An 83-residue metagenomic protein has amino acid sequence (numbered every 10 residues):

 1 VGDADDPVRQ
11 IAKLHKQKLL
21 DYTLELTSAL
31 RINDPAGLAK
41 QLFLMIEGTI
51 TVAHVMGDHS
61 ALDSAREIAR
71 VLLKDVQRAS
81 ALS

Functional and structural regions predicted by a protein language model:
V1, T27-R31, T51-H54: Generic anion/oxyanion-binding catalytic loop in active/binding sites
V1-D5, D58: Short loop-to-helix capping motifs
A4-A29, K40, E67, V71: Amphipathic alpha-helical packing segments from all-alpha helical-bundle domains
R9-I11, L62-D63, A81-L82: Short, hydrophobic secondary-structure boundary micro-motifs
T27-A36, R78-A81: Surface-exposed helix-capping loop/turn segments at secondary-structure junctions
P35-F43: Short, well-structured alpha-helical segments
F43-S60, L72-A81: Amphipathic C-terminal alpha-helical segment
